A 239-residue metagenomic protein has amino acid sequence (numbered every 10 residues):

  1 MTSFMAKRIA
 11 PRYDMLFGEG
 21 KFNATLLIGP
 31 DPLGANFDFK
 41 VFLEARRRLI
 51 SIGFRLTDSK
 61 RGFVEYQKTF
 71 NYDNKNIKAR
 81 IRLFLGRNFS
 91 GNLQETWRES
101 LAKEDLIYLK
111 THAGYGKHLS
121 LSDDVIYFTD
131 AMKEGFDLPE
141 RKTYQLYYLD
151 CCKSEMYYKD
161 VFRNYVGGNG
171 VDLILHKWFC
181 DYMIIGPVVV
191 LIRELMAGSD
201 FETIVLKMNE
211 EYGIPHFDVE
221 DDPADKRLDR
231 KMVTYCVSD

Functional and structural regions predicted by a protein language model:
M1-F4, I81-L85, S122-V125, Y147-D150: Short linear motifs at secondary-structure transitions and domain/linker junctions
T2-E99: A domain-level signal for caspase-like cysteine endopeptidase catalytic cores and their zymogen-processing architecture
L43-I50, R82, Q94, R98 (+4 more regions): Generic detector of well-ordered alpha-helical segments enriched in charged/polar residues, highlighting helical
E44-S59, K142-Y144, Y165-H176, A197-F201: Structural alpha-beta junctions
I50-F54, A102-D105, L109-H112, M196-A197: Sec-exported extracytoplasmic/periplasmic mature domains
L56-F63, L173-G186, V205-E210: A generic structural motif
E104-L191: Catalytic cores of nucleophile-dependent amide-cleaving enzymes
F201-D239: Caspase-like cysteine protease fold
